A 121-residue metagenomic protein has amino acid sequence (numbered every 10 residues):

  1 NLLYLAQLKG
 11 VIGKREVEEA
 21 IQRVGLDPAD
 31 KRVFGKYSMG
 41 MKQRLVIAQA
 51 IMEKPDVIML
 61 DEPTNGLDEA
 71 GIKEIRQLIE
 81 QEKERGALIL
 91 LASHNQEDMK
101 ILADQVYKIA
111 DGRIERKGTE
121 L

Functional and structural regions predicted by a protein language model:
L3, I12-A29: Conserved ABC ATPase "signature" region
I47: Hydrophobic anchor residue at the start of the ABC signature
K54: Conserved catalytic motifs of ABC-family nucleotide-binding domains
I58-D61: Catalytic Walker B motif of ABC-type/P-loop ATPase nucleotide-binding domains
T64-N65: Short loop immediately C-terminal to the Walker-B catalytic DE motif in ABC-type ATPase nucleotide-binding domains
E69-A70: Helix N-cap at the start of a conserved alpha-helix in ABC-type nucleotide-binding domains
S93-H94: H-loop/switch region of ABC-family ATPase nucleotide-binding domains
